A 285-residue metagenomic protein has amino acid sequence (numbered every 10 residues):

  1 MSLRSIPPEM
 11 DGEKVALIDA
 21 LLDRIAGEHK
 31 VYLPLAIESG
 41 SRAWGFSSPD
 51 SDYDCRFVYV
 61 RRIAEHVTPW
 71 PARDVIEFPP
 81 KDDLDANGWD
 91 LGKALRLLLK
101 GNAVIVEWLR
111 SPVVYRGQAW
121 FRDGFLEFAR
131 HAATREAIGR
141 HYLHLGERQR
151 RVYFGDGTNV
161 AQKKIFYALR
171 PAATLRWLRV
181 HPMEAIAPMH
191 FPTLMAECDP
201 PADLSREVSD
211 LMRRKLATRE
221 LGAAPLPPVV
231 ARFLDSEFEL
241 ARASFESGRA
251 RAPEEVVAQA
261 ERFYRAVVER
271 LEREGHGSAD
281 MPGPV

Functional and structural regions predicted by a protein language model:
M1-I37: Helical scaffold of the NTase/Pol beta-like nucleotidyltransferase catalytic core
I6, M10, S48, D82 (+2 more regions): Conserved aromatic-histidine-acidic binding/catalytic patches
P34, Y53, F166: Residue-level detector of short, conserved catalytic/binding motifs and their immediate flanks
G40-K81: Catalytic metal-binding acidic patch
V67-E147: A basic- and aromatic-enriched beta-loop-alpha substructure that forms the phosphate/nucleotide- and DNA/RNA-contacting
D123-P253: Conserved nucleotidyltransferase catalytic core and NTase-mimicking acidic/glycine-rich helix/loop elements in nucleic
G248-D280, P284: Acidic, carboxylate-rich catalytic segments that either coordinate divalent cations
